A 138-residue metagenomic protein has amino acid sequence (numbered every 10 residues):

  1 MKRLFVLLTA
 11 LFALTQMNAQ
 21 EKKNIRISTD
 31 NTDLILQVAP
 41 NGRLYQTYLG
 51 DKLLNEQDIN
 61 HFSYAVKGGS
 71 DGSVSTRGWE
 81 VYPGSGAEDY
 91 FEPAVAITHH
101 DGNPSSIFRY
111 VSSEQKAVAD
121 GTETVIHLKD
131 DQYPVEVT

Functional and structural regions predicted by a protein language model:
M1-K22: Bacterial Sec-dependent N-terminal signal peptides
Q20-T138: N-terminal accessory beta-strand-rich subdomains and adjacent acidic, glycine-rich linkers that precede catalytic cores
